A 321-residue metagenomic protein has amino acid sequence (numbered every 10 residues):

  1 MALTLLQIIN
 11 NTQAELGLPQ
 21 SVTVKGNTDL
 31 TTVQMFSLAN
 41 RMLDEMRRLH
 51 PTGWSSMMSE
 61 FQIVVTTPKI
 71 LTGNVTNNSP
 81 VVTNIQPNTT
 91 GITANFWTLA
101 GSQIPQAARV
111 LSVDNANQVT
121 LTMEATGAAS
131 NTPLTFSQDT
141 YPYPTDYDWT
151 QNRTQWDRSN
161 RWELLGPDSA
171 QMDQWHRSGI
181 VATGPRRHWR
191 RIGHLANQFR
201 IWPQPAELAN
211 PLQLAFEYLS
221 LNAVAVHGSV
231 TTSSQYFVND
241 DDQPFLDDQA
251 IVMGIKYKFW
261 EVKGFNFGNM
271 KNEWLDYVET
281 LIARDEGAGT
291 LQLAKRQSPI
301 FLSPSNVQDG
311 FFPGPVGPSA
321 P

Functional and structural regions predicted by a protein language model:
M1-N78, T90-S112, A116-P321: Glycine-enriched, solvent-exposed interface loops adjoining structured elements
